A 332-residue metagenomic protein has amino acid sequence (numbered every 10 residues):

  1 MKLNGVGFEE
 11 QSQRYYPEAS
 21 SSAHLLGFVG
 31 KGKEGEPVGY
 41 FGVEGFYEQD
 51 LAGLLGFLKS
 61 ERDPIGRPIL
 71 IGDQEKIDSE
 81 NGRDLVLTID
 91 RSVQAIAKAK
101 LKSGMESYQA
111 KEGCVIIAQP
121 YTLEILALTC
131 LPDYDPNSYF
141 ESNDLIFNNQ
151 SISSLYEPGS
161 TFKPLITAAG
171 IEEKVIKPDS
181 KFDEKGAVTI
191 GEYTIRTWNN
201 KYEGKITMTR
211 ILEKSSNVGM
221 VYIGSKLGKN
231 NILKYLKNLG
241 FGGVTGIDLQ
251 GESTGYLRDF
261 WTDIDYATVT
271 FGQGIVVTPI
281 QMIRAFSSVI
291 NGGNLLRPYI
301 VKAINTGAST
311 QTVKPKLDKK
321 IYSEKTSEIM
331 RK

Functional and structural regions predicted by a protein language model:
M1-G82: Small/polar-residue-rich segments within soluble enzyme cores
K2, E10-S12, V29, I89-V93 (+2 more regions): A mature extracytoplasmic/lumenal domain signature
N4, A19-H24, L58, N81-L85 (+5 more regions): Envelope-exposed proteins and targeting segments
G5, I69-G113, Y121: Conserved, well-ordered alpha-helix/loop/beta-strand core segments that scaffold catalytic motifs
G7-E9, H24-F28, V86-T88, C114-Q119 (+1 more regions): Soluble periplasmic/extracytoplasmic beta-strand elements of cell-envelope proteins
E48, A52-L55, V86, K98 (+2 more regions): Amphipathic, well-packed alpha-helical segments that form the structural scaffold of globular domains
D63-K76, V115, Q119-S160, L165-K332: Beta-lactam-recognizing serine transpeptidase/beta-lactamase-like catalytic domain environment
